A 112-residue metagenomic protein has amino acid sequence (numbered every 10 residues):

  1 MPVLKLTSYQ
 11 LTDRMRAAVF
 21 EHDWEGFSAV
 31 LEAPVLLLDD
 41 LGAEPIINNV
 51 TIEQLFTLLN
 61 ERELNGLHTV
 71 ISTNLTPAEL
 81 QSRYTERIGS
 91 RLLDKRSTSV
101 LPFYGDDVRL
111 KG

Functional and structural regions predicted by a protein language model:
M1-V35, P45-N49: Short glycine-rich substrate-engagement loop in P-loop NTPases that contacts/grips substrate
L11-A18, A43-G112: Replace "adjacent to P-loop NTPase cores in ATP/GTP-dependent enzymes" with "adjacent to NTP-binding cores
D39-L41: Walker B catalytic acidic pair
